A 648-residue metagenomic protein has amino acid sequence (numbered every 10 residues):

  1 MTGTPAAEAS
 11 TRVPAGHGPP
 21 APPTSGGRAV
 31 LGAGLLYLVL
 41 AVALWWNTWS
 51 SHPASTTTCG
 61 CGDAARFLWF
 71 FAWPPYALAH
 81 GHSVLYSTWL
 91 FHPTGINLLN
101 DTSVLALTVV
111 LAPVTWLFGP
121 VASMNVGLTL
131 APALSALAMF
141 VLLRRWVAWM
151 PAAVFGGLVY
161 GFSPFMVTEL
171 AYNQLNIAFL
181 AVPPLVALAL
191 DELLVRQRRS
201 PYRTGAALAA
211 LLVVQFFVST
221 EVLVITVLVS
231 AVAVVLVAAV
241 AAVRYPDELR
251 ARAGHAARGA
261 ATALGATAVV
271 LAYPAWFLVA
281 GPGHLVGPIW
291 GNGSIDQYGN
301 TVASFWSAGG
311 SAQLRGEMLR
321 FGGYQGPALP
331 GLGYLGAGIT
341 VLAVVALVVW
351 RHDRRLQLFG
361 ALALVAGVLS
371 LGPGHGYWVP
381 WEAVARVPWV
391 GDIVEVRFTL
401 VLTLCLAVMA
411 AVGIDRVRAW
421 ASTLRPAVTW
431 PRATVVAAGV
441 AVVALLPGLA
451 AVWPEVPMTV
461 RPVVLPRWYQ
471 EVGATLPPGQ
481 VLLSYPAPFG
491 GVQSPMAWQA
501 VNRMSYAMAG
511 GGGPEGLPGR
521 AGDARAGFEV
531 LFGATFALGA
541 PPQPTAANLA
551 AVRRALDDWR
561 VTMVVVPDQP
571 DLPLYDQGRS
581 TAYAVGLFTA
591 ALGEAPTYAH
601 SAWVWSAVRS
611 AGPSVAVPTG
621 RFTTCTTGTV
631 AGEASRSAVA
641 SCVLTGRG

Functional and structural regions predicted by a protein language model:
M1-N47, A256-L264, T434-A437, T645-R647: Start-transfer (signal-anchor) and selected internal transmembrane alpha helices of multi-pass inner/ER membrane
T2, W290-G293, V442-G648: Extracytoplasmic
Y37, T129-W146, P151-A242, G259-Y273 (+1 more regions): Membrane-embedded helix bundles of polyisoprenyl
L40-S135, L158, P164-T168, Q174-L180 (+4 more regions): Membrane-interface coil-to-helix junctions
T57-G60, E169-I177, T301, R320-G331 (+6 more regions): Membrane-helix boundary/interfacial segments in multi-pass membrane proteins
T58-L78, A256, L264-L347: Periplasmic/ER-lumenal interhelical loops and adjacent helix-loop junctions in multi-pass membrane proteins
V235, A261-A268, V408, V412-A450: Signature aromatic-anchored transmembrane alpha helix within multi-pass, membrane-resident enzymes that catalyze glycan
A242-A260, L342-V379, L424-P431: Membrane-interface helix-loop-helix junctions at transmembrane boundaries of multi-pass membrane enzymes, predominantly
